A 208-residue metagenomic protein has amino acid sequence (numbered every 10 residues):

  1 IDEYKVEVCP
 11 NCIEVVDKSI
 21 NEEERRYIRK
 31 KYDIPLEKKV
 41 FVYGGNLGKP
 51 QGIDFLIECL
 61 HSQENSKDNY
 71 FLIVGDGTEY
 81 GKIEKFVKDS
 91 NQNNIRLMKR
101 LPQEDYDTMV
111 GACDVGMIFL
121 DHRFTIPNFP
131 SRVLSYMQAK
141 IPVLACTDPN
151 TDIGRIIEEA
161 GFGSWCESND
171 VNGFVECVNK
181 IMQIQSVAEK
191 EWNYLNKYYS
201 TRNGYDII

Functional and structural regions predicted by a protein language model:
C9-C12: Carbohydrate-associated surface elements
S19-I34, S186-K190: A short helix/loop element that forms part of the nucleotide-sugar donor recognition site in Leloir-type
K30, G173, K180, S186-T201: A short, well-ordered alpha-helix in the C-terminal region of glycosyltransferases
P35-Q51, I57-L60: Conserved donor-binding/catalytic core segment of Leloir-type glycosyltransferases
F41, G52, L56-I57, F71 (+2 more regions): A structural motif in glycosyltransferase catalytic domains
Q51, P102-G111, G116-M137, P142-R155: Nucleotide-sugar-dependent
S66-D68, L72-G75, Y80-D107: Nucleotide-activated donor-binding/catalytic signature segment of Leloir-type glycosyltransferases, i.e., the conserved
D148-K180: Change "using UDP/GDP/dTDP sugars" to "using nucleotide sugars
